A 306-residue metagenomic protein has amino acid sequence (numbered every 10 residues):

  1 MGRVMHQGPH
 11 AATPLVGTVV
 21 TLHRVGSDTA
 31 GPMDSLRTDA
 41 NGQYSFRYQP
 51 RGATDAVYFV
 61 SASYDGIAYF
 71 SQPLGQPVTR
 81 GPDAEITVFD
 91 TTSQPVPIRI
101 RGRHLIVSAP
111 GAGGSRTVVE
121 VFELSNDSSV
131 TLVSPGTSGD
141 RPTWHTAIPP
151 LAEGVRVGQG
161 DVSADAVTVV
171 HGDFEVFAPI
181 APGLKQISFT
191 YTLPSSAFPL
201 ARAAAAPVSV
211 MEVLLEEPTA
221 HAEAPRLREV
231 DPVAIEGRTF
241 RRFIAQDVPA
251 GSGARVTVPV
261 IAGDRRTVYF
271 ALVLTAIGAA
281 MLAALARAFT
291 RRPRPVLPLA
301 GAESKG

Functional and structural regions predicted by a protein language model:
M1-G306: Lumenal/extracellular ectodomains and adaptor appendage modules of the eukaryotic vesicle/secretory system
